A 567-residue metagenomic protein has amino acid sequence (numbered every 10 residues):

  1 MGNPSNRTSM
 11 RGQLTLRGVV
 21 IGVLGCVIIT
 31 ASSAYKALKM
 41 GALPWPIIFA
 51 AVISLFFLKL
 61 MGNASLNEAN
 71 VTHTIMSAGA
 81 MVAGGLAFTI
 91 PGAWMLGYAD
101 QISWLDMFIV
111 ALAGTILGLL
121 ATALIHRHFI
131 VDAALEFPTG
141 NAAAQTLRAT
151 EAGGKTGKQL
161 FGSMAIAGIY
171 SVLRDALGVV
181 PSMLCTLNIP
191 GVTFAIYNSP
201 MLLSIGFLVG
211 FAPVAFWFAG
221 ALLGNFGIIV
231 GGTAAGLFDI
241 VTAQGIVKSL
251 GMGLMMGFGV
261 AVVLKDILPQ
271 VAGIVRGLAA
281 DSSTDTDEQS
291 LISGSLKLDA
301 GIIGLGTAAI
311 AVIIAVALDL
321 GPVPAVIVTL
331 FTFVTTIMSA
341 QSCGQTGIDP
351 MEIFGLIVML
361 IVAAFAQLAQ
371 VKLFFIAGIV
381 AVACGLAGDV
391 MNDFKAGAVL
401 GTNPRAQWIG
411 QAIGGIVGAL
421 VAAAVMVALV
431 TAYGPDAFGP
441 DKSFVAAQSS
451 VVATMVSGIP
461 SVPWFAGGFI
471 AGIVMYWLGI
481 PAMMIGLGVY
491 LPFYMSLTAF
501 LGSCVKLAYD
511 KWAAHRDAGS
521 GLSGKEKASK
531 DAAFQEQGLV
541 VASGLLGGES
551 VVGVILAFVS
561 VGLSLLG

Functional and structural regions predicted by a protein language model:
M1-G567: Alpha-helical multipass membrane-protein architecture
